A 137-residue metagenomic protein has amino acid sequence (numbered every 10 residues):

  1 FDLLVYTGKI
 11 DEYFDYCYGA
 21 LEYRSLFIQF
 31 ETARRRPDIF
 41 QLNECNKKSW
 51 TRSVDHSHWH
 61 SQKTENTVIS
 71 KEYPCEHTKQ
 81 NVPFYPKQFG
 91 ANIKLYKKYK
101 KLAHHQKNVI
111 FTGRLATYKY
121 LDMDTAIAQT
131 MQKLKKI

Functional and structural regions predicted by a protein language model:
F1-L102: Mid-domain catalytic core of redox enzymes that form a hydrophobic substrate pocket/lid adjacent to a catalytic redox
V82-I137: C-terminal catalytic lobe of FAD-dependent flavoproteins
